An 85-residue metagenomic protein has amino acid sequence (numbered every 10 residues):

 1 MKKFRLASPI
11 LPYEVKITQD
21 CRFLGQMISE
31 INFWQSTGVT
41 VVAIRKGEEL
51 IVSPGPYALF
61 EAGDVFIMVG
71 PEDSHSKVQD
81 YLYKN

Functional and structural regions predicted by a protein language model:
M1-I17: Long, charged amphipathic helices and adjacent flexible linkers at domain junctions
E14, T18-L82: Cytosolic Rossmann-like ligand/nucleotide-binding regulatory domains
